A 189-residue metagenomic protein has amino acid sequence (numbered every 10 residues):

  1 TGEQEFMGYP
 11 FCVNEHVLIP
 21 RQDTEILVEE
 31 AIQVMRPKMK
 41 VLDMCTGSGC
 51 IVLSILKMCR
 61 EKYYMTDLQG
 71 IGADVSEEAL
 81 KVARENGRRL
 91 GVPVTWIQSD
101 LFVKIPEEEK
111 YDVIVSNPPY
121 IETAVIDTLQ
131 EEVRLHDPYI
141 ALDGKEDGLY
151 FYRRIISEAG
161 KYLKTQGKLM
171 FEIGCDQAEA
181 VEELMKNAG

Functional and structural regions predicted by a protein language model:
T1-V34: Conserved AdoMet
C12, E146-G189: Conserved Class I SAM-dependent methyltransferase catalytic core
P20, G47-S48, G148: Short glycine/threonine-rich catalytic loop with a Thr-x-Gly-x-Asp
P20, P118-P119, P138, T165: Proline-centered helix-kink/hinge sites
E25-D127: Conserved SAM/SAH cofactor-binding pocket of Class I
A31, I55, V133, I155-A159: Class I S-adenosylmethionine-dependent transferase superfamily signal
Y120-Y150: Mobile active-site "lid"/loop adjacent to the S-adenosyl-L-methionine
